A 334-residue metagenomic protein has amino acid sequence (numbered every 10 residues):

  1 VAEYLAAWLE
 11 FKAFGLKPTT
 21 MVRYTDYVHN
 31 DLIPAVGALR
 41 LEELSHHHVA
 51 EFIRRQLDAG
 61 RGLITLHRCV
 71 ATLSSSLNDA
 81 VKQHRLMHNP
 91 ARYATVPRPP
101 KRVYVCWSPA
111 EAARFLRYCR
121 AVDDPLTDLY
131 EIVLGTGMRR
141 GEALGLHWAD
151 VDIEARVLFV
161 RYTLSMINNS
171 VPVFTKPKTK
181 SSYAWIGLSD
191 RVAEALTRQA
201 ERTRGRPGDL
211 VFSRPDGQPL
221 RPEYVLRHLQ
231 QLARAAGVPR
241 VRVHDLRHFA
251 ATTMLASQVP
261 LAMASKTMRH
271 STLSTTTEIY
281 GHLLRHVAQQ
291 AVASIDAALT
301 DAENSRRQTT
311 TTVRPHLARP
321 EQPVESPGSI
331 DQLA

Functional and structural regions predicted by a protein language model:
V1, T19-T20, T65, T136 (+3 more regions): Ser/Thr-centric signal marking residues that sit in or immediately flank functional binding/regulatory motifs
E3, A7, D26-N30, E51 (+9 more regions): Generic recognition of well-ordered alpha-helical segments within structured catalytic/regulatory domains
L9-P90, K101-V103, V122-D124, Q218-Y224 (+1 more regions): N-terminal core-binding DNA-recognition domain of tyrosine site-specific recombinases/integrases
A59, L63, R117-T127, T136 (+5 more regions): Short, basic (Lys/Arg/His-rich) helix/loop patches that form interaction surfaces in the mid-to-C-terminal regions
L63-A71, K82-W148, I153-E154, S165-M166 (+7 more regions): Basic, Lys/Arg- and aromatic-enriched nucleic-acid-binding interface segment
A91-Y93, A155-V160, R242, T253-M254 (+2 more regions): Short functional hotspots where side chains directly engage DNA or cofactors
R117, A121, A155, L164-E194 (+6 more regions): C-terminal secondary-structure termini that scaffold catalytic or DNA-interacting sites
